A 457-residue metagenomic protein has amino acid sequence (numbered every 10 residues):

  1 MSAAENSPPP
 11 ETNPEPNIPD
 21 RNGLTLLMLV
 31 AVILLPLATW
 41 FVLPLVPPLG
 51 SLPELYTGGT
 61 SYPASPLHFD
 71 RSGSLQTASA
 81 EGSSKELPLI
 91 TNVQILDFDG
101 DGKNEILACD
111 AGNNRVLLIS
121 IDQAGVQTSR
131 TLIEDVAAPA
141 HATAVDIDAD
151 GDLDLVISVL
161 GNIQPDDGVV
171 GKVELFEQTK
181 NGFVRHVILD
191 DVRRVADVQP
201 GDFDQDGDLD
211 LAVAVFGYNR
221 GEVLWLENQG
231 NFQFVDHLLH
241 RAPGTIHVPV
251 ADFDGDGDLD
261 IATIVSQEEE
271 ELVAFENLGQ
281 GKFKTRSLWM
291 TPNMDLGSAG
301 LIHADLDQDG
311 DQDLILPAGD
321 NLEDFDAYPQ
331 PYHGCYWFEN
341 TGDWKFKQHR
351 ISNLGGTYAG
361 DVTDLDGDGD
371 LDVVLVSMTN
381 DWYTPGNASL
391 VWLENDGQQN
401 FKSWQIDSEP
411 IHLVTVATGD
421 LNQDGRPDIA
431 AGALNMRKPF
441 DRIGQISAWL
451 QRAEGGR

Functional and structural regions predicted by a protein language model:
M1-N6: N-terminal targeting leaders characterized by basic, low-complexity, disordered sequences that direct proteins
P8-P10, P14-R457: Beta-propeller-forming repeat regions
